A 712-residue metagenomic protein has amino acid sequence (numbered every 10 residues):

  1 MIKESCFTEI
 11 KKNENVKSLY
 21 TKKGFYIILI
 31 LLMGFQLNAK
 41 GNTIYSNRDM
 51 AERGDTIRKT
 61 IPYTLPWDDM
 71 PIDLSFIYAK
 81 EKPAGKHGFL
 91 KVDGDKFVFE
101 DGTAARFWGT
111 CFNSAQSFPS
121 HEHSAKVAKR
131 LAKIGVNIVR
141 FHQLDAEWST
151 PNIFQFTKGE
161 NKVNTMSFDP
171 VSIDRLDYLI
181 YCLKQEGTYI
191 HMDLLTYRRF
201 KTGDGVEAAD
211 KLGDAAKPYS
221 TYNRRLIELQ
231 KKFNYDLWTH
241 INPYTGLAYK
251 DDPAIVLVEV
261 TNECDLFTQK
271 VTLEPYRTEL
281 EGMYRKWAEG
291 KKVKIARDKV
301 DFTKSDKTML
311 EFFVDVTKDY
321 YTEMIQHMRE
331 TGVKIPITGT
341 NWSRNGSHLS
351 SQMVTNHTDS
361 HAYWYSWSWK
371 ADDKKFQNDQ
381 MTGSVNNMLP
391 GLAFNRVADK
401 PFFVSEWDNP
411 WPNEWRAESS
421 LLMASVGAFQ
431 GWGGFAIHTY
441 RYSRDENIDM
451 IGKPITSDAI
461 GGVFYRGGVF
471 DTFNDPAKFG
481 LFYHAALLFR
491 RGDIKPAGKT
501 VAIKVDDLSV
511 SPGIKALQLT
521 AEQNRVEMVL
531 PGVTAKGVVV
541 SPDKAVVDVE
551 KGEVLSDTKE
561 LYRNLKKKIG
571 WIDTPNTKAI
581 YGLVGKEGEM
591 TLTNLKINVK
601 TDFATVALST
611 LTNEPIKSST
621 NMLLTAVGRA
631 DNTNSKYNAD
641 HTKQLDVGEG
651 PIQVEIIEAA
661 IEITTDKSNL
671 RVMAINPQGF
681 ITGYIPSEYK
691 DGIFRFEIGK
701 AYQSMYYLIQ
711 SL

Functional and structural regions predicted by a protein language model:
M1-T43: Bacterial Sec-dependent N-terminal signal peptides
N42-H87: N-terminal pre-domain segments of enzymes
P83-Q326, E330-T355: Active-site mouth of glycoside hydrolases
S114, E147-W148, R198-K201, C264-T268 (+6 more regions): Flexible loop/turn segments at secondary-structure boundaries
Y320-T338, R344-Y365, F376-P542, V549: Catalytic-core region of carbohydrate-active enzymes that cleave or remodel glycosidic bonds
F479-A674: Long, low-hydrophobicity ectodomains and other hydrophilic envelope-associated domains
L608, G692-L712: C-terminal beta-strand-rich structural cap/linker in extracellular carbohydrate-active enzymes
I657-I698: Proteolytic-maturation and junctional protease-sensitive modules
